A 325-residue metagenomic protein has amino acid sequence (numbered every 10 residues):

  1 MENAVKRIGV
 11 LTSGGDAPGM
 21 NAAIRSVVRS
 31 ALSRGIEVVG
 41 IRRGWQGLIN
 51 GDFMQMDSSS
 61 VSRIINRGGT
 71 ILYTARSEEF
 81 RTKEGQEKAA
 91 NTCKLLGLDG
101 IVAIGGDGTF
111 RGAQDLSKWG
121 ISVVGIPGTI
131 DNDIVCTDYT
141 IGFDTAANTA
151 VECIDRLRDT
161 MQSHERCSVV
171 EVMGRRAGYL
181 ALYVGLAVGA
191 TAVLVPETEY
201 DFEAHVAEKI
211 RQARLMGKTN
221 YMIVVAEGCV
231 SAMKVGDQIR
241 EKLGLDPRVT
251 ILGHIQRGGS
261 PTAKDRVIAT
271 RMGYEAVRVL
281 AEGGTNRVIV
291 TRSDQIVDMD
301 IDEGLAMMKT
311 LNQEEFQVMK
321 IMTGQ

Functional and structural regions predicted by a protein language model:
M1-E2, L48-I101, G108-T109, I141-N148 (+2 more regions): Glycine-rich oxoanion-binding loops at beta->alpha junctions
E2-I49: N-terminal phosphate-binding or glycine-rich loops at protein starts, especially the Walker A/P-loop of NTPases
S13-D16, I41-G47, R76-S77, G106-G108 (+7 more regions): Short, ordered loop/turn segments at secondary-structure junctions
A22-V27, G108-I121, A181: Short Gly/Thr/Asp-enriched flexible loops that form oxyanion-binding sites at enzyme active sites
R29-M56, W119-R156: Glycine/threonine-rich beta-strand-loop-alpha-helix active-site module that forms ligand/phosphate-binding
A103-G105, D115, S122, F143-D246 (+1 more regions): Accessory alpha-helical/coil subdomains and C-terminal extensions that flank or cap enzyme catalytic cores
S231, I239-Q325: C-terminal non-catalytic interaction/assembly regions of soluble proteins
